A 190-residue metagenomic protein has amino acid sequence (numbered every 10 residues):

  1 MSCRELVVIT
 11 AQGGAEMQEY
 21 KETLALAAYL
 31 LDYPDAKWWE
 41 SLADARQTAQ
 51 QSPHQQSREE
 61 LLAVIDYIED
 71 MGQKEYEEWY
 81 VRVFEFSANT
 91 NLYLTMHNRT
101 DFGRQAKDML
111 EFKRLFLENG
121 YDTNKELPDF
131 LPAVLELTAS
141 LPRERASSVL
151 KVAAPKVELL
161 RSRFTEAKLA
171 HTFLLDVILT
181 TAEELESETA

Functional and structural regions predicted by a protein language model:
C3, V7-T123, L127-D129, E136-A190: Charged, alpha-helix-forming regions
